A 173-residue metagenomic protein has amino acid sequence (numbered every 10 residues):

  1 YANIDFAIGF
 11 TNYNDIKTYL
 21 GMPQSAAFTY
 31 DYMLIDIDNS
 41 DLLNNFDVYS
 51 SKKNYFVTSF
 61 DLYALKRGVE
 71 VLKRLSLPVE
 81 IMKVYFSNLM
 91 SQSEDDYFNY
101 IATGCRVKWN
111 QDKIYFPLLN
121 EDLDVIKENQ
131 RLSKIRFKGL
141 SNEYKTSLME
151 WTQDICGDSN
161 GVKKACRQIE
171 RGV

Functional and structural regions predicted by a protein language model:
Y1-Y32, D41, L123-Q130: P-loop/Walker-type NTP enzyme "switch/lid" segment
N3-G9, N54, K83, Q111-F116: Conserved beta-strand scaffold positions in the cores of enzyme catalytic domains, especially in NTP/NDP-utilizing
G9, M33-I37, N54-F60, M82-L89: Conserved beta-strand segments of the P-loop GTPase G domain that flank and frequently precede/overlap
M22-D31, F46-S50, S76-E80, K108-N110: Flexible, charged surface loops at secondary-structure boundaries
F28, S40-L62: Inter-motif core of Ras-like GTPase G domains
R67-P78: Conserved C-terminal guanine-recognition region of P-loop GTPase G domains, centered on the G4
M90-N142, T146: Beta-strand-loop-alpha "switch" segments that mediate conformational coupling across diverse proteins
E128-V173: NTP-binding/hydrolysis catalytic cores, primarily Walker-type P-loop NTPases
